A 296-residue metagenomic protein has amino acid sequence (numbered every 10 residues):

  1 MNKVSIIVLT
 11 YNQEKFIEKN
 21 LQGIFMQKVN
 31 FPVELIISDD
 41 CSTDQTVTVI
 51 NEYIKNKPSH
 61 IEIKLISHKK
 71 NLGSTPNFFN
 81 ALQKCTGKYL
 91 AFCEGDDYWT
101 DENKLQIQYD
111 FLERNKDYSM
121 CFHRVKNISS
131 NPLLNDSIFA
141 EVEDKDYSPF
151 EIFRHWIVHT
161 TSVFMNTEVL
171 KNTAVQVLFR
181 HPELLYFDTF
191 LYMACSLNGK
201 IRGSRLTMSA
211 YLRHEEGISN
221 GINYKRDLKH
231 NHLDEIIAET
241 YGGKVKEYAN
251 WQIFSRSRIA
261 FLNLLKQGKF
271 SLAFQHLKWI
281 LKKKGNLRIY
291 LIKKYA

Functional and structural regions predicted by a protein language model:
N2-S5, E34, F190: Cell-envelope/extracellular polymer assembly enzymes that use nucleotide-activated donors
Q13-M26, D101: Short, well-formed alpha-helical segments that are part of the catalytic scaffolds of diverse glycosyltransferases
G23, D39-T48, K70, E94: A conserved acidic beta->alpha catalytic loop
S67-C85, I107: Glycine-rich, basic loop-to-helix element that forms the pyrophosphate-binding segment of sugar-nucleotide handling
L90: Short aromatic/hydrophobic "clamp" motif used to bind/position activated sugar donors
N103-D136: Conserved donor NDP-sugar-binding/catalytic core segment of glycosyltransferases
H123, A140-Y224: Conserved nucleotide-sugar donor-binding catalytic segment
L184, L191, T207, Y211-E215 (+2 more regions): Catalytic core of nucleotide-sugar-dependent glycosyltransferases
